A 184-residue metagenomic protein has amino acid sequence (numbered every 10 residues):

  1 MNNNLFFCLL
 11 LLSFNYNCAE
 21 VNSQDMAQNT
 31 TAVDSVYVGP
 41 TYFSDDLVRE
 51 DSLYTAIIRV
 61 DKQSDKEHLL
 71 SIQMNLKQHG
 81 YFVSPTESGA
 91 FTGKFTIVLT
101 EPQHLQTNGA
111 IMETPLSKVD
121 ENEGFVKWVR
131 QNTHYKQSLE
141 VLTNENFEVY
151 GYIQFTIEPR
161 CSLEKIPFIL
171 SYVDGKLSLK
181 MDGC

Functional and structural regions predicted by a protein language model:
N4-S13: Sec-dependent N-terminal signal peptides
F14-C18: C-terminal segment of classical bacterial N-terminal signal peptides
A19-C184: Extracellular/lumen-exposed scaffold segments
